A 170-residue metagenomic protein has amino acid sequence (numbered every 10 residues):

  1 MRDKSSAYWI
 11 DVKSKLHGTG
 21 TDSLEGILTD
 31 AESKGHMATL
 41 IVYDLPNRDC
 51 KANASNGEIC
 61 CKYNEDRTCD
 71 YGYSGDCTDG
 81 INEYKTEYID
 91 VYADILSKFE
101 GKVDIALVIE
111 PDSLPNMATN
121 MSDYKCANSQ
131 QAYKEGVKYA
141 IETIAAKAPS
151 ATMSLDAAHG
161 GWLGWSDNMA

Functional and structural regions predicted by a protein language model:
M1-I95: N-terminal carbohydrate-binding/catalytic regions of secreted carbohydrate-active enzymes
A7-D11, M37-V42, D104-E110, P115 (+1 more regions): Structural recognition of the beta-strand scaffold that forms the well-ordered cores of secreted hydrolase catalytic
G57-D104, E110-S150, A158-M169: Active-site cleft segment of glycoside hydrolase catalytic domains centered on the general acid/base Glu
